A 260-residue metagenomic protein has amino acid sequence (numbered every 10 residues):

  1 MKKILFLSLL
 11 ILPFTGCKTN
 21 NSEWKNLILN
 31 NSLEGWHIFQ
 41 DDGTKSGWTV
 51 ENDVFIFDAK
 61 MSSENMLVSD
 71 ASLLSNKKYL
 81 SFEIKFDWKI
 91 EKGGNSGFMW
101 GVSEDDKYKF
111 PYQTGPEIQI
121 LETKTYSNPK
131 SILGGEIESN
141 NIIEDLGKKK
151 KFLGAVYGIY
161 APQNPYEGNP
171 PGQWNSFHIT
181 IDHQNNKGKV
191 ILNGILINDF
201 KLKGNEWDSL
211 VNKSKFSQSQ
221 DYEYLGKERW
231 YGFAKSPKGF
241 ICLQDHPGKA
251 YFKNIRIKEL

Functional and structural regions predicted by a protein language model:
M1-E23: Bacterial Sec-dependent N-terminal signal peptides
C17-L260: Carbohydrate-interacting regions of secretory-pathway proteins
